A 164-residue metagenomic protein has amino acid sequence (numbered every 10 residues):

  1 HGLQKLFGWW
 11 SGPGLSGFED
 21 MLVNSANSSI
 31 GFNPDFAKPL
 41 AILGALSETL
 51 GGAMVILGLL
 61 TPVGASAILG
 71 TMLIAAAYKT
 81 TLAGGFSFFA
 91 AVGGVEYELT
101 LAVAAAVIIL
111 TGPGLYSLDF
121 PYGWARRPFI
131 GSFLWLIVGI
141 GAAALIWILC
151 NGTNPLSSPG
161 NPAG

Functional and structural regions predicted by a protein language model:
H1-W10, I42, L59-G164: Extended, low-polarity transmembrane helix blocks
G8-L40: Membrane-interface interhelical connector segments
A37-K38, G44-S47, I68: Active-site loop/turn microenvironments that scaffold catalytic and metal-binding pockets
K38, G51-G52, L101-V103: Short hydrophobic "helix-edge" motifs at membrane interfaces and signal-peptide entry regions
S47-V55: Hydrophobic, membrane-inserted alpha-helices
